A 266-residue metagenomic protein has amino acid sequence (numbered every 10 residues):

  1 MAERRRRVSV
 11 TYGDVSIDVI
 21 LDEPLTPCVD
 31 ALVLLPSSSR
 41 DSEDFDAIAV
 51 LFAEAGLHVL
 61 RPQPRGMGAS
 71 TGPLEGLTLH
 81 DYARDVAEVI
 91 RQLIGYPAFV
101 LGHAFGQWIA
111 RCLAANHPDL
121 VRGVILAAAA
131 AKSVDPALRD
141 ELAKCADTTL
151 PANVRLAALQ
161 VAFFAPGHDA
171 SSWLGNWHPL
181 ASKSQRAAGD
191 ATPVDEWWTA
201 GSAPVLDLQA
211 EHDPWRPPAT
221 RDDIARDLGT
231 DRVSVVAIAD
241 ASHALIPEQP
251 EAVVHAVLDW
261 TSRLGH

Functional and structural regions predicted by a protein language model:
M1-I17: N-terminal cap/lid segment of alpha/beta-hydrolase-fold proteins
D18, D22-A69: Conserved HGGG/HGGXW glycine-rich cap/lid loop of the alpha/beta-hydrolase fold
E54, L60-L101, H255: Active-site loop/oxyanion-hole signature of alpha/beta-hydrolase fold enzymes
G102-G106, A110: Gly/Ala-rich beta-loop-alpha elbow adjacent to hydrolase catalytic centers
R111-N116, V121-L150: Flexible "cap/lid" loop of the alpha/beta hydrolase fold
D135-P136, T148-G201: Conserved alpha/beta-hydrolase catalytic His-Asp/Glu region
R186-L228, A237: Conserved serine/cysteine hydrolase catalytic core
A241-P250, V254: Catalytic histidine-centered segment of alpha/beta-hydrolase-like enzymes
